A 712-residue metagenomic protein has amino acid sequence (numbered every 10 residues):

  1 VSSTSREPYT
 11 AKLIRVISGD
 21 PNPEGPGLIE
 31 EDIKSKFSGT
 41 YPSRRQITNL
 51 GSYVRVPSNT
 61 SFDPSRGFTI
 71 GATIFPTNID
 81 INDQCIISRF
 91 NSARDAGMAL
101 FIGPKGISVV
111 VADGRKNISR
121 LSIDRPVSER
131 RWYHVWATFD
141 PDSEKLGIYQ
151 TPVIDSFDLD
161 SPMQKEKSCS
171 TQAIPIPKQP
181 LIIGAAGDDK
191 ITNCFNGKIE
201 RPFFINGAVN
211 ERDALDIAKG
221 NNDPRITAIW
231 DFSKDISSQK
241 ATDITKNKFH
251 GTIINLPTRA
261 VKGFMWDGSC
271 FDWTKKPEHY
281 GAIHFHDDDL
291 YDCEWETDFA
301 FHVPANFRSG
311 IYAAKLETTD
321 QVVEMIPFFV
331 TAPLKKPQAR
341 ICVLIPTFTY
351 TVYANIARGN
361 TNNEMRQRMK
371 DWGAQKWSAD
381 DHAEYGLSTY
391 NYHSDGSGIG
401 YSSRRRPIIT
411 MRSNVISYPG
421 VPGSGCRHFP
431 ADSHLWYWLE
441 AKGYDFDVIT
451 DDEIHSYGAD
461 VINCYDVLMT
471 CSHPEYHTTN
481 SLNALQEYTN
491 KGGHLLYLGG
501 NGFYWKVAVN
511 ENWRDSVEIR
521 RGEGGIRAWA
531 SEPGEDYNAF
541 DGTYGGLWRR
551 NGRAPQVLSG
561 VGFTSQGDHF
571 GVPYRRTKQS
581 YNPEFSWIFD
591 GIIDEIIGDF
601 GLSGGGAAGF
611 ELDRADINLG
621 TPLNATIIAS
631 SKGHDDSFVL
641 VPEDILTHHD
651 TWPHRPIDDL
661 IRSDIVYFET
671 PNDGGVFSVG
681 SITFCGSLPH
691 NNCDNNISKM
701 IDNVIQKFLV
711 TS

Functional and structural regions predicted by a protein language model:
S2-P8, K12-G19, E24-L50, A282-D320 (+1 more regions): Ligand-binding face of N-terminal immunoglobulin V-set domains in extracellular IgSF glycoproteins
R6, V16, R259-Y291, T318-V461: Aromatic-Pro/Gly-enriched surface loop or interdomain linker that acts as a lid/target-recognition segment
P8, S18-D267: Extracellular glycan-associated modules
A11-I14, P23-P26, D83-C85, A99-F101 (+15 more regions): Short, solvent-exposed loop/turn and secondary-structure capping segments
I79, A93, K116, S237 (+9 more regions): Solvent-exposed loop/turn segments at secondary-structure junctions within structured extracellular/periplasmic domains
G97-F101, Y437, R662-T670: Short, surface-exposed beta-strand/loop micro-motifs that present aromatic residues
D288-D289, A300-H302, N306-R308, S424-N512 (+1 more regions): Helical hinge/lid and interdomain linker segments adjacent to catalytic or ligand-binding clefts that mediate domain
W513-N703, K707-F708: Glycine-rich, aromatic-lined ligand/substrate-binding cores of catalytic and carbohydrate-binding domains
